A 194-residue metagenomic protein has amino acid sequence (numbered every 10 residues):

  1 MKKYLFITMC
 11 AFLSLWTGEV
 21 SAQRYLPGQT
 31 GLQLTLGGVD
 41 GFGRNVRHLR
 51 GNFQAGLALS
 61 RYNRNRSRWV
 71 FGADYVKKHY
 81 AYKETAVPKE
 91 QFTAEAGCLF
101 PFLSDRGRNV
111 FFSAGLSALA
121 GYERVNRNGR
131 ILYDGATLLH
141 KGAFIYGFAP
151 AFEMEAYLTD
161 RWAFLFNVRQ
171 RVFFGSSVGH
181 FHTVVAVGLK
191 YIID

Functional and structural regions predicted by a protein language model:
M1-G28, D194: Cleavable N-terminal export/targeting peptides
K3, R24-G28, N65, S104-V110 (+1 more regions): Short coil turns and loop connectors of transmembrane beta-barrels in diderm outer membranes and organellar homologs
S21-F71, K190-D194: Short glycine/proline- and aromatic-enriched beta-strand/turn motifs that initiate or cap beta-hairpins
G28-T30, L49-A55, P88-A94, V110 (+2 more regions): Residues that define the transmembrane beta-barrel architecture of outer-membrane proteins
T30-L36, A55-L57, W69-A73, A96 (+4 more regions): Membrane-embedded beta-strand positions of outer-membrane beta-barrel proteins
F42-N45, Y80-V87, D134-H140, V172-S176: Extracellular loop and loop/strand-boundary signature of outer-membrane beta-barrel proteins
S60-L132, Y191-D194: Gram-negative (and chloroplast) outer-membrane scaffold detector with strong preference for beta-barrel transmembrane
V76-H79, F148, E153-D194: Predominantly the C-terminal beta-signal and adjacent terminal strand-loop region of outer-membrane beta-barrel
